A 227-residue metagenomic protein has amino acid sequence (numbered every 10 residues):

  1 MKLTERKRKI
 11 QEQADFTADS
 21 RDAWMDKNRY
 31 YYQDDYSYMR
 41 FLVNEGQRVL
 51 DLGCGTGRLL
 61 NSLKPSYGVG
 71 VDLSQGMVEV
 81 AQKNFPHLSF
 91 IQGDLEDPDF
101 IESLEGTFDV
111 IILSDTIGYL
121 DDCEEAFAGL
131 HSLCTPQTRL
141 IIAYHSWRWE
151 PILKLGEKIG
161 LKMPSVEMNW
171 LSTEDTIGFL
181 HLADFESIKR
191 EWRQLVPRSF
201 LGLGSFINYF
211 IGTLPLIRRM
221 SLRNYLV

Functional and structural regions predicted by a protein language model:
M1-E45, R58, L201: Conserved class I S-adenosyl-L-methionine
T56-D97: Class I SAM-dependent methyltransferase SAM/SAH-binding core
I112: A conserved beta-strand element that flanks and buttresses the S-adenosyl-L-methionine
E124-P136: A short glycine-rich, Lys/Arg-flanked "PGG" loop and its adjoining helix->strand segment in the class I
Q137-Y144: Conserved beta-strand signature within the Rossmann-like core of class I S-adenosyl-L-methionine
W147-E167: Short, glycine-/aromatic-enriched active-site segment of Class I SAM-dependent methyltransferases
L155-K158, E174, G178, I188-V227: A C-terminal cap/extension of S-adenosyl-L-methionine-dependent methyltransferases that defines the acceptor-substrate
E167-D184: Short alpha-helix
